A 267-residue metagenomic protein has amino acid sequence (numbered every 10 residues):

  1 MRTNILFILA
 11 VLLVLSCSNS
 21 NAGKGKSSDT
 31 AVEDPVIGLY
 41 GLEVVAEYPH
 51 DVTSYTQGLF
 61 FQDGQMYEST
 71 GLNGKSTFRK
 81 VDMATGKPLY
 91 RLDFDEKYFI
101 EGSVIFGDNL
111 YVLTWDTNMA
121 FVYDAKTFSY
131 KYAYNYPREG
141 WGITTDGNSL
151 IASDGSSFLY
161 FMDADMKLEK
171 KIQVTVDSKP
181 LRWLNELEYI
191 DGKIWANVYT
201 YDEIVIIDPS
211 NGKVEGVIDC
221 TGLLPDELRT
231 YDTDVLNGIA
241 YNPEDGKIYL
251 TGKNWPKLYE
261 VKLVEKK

Functional and structural regions predicted by a protein language model:
L13-S16: C-terminal motif of bacterial Sec signal peptides marking the signal peptidase cleavage site
A31-T53, M83-L89: A short helix->beta-strand "capping" segment at the edge of beta-propeller domains
V44-P49, K87-D93, F128-Y134, K170-K179 (+2 more regions): A short beta-strand motif characteristic of beta-propeller blades
V45-T77, L92-V104, W141-G142, G252-P256: Beta-strand-rich domains and repeat architectures in extracellular enzymes and scaffolds, especially beta-propellers
V52-Q62, E96-F106, Y136-S149, S153 (+2 more regions): Beta-rich, blade/repeat-based domains predominating in secreted/periplasmic proteins but also intracellular
E68-L72, Y111-T117, A152-S156, A196-T200 (+1 more regions): Conserved beta-strand positions in repeat-built beta-propeller and related beta-rich domains
V81-G86, D124-F128, D163-K167, D208-G212 (+1 more regions): Short loop/turn segments that connect beta-strands within beta-propeller blades
T85-V122, F128-G140: Blade-loop segments of beta-propeller domains
